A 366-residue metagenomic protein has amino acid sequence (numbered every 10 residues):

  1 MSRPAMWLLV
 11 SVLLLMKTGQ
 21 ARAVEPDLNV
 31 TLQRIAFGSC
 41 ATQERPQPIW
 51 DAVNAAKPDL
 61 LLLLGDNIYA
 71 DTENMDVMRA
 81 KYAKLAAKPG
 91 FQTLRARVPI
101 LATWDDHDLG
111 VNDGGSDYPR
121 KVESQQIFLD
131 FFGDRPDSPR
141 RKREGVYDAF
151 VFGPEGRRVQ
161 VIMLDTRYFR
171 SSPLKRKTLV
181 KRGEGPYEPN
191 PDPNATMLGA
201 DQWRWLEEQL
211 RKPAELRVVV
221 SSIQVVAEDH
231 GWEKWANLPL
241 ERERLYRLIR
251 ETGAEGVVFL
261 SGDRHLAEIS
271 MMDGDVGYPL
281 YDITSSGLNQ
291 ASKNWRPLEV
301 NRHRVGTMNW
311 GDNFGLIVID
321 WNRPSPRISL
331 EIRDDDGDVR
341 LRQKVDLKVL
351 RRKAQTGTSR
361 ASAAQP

Functional and structural regions predicted by a protein language model:
M1-P4: Positively charged n-region of N-terminal signal peptides that target proteins for export
W7-K17: Bacterial N-terminal signal peptides
G19-R22: Sec/Tat signal peptide C-region and signal peptidase I cleavage site
V24-P366: Long, structured stretches of catalytic cores involved in phosphate-ester chemistry, encompassing
